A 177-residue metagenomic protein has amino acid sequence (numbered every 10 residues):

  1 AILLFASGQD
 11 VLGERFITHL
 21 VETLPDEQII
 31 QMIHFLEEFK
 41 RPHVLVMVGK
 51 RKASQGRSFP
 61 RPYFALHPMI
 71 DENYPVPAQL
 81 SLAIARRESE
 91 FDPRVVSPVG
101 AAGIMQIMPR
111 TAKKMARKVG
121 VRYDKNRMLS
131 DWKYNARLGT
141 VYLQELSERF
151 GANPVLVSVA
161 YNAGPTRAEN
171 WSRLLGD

Functional and structural regions predicted by a protein language model:
A1-L156, A163-D177: Cell-wall glycan-active module
